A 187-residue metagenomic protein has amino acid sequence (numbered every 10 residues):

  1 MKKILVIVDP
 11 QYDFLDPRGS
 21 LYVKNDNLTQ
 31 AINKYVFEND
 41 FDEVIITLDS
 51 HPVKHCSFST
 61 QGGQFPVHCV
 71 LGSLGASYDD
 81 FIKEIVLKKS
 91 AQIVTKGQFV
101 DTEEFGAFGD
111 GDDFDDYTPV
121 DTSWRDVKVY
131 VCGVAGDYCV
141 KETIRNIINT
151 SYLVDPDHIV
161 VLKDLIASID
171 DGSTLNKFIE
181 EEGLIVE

Functional and structural regions predicted by a protein language model:
K3-V6, Q11-D13, R18, Q30-E43 (+3 more regions): Active-site-adjacent betaalpha module
G19-D26: Cys-nucleophile CN-hydrolase/nitrilase-fold catalytic domain and related Cys-dependent amidase chemistry that acts on
D49: Conserved H-loop
